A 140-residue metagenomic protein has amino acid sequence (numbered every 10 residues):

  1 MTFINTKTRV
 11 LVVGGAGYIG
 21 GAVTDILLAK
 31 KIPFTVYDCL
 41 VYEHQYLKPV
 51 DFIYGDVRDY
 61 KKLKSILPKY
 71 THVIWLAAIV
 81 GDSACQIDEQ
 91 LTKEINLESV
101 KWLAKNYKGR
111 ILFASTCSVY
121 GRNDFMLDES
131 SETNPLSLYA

Functional and structural regions predicted by a protein language model:
R9-K30: N-terminal Rossmann NAD(P)H-binding glycine-rich loop of SDR-like oxidoreductase domains
V13, Y37, V73-A77, I111-C117: SDR active-site strand-loop-helix element
I32-E43: Conserved glycine-rich Rossmann-like NAD(P)H-binding loop of the short-chain dehydrogenase/reductase
Y42-P49, S65: Short loop/helix-cap segments at secondary-structure boundaries that form the rim of catalytic
P49-D59: Rossmann-fold cofactor-recognition segment
V57-I95, D124: NAD(P)H-binding glycine-rich loop region in Rossmannoid oxidoreductase-like domains and their noncatalytic homologs
K93, P135-A140: Short-chain dehydrogenase/reductase
K101-L136: Conserved Rossmann-fold NAD(P)-dependent oxidoreductase catalytic core, especially the SDR/UDP-sugar
